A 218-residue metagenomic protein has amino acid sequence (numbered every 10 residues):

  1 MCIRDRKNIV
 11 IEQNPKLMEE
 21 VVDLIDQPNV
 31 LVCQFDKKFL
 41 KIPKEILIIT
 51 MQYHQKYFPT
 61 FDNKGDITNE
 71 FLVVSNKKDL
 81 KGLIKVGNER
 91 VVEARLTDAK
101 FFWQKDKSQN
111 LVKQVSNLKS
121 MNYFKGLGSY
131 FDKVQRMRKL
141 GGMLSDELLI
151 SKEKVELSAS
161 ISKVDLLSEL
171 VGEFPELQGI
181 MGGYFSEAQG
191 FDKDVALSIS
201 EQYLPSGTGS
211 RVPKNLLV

Functional and structural regions predicted by a protein language model:
R4-V218: Amphipathic alpha-helical "coupling" segments that flank catalytic cores
